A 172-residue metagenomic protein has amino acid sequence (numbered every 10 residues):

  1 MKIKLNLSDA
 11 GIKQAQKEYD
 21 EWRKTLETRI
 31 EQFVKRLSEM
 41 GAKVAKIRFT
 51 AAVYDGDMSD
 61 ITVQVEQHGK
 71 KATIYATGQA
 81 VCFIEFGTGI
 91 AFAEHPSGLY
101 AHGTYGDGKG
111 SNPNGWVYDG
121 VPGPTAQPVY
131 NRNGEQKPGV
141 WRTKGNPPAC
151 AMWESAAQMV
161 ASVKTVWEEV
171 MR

Functional and structural regions predicted by a protein language model:
M1-V81, E94-R172: Short, Lys/Arg-rich flexible segments
I84: Short, conserved beta-strand/beta-arch hydrophobic-aromatic motifs that form part of recognition grooves or interface
